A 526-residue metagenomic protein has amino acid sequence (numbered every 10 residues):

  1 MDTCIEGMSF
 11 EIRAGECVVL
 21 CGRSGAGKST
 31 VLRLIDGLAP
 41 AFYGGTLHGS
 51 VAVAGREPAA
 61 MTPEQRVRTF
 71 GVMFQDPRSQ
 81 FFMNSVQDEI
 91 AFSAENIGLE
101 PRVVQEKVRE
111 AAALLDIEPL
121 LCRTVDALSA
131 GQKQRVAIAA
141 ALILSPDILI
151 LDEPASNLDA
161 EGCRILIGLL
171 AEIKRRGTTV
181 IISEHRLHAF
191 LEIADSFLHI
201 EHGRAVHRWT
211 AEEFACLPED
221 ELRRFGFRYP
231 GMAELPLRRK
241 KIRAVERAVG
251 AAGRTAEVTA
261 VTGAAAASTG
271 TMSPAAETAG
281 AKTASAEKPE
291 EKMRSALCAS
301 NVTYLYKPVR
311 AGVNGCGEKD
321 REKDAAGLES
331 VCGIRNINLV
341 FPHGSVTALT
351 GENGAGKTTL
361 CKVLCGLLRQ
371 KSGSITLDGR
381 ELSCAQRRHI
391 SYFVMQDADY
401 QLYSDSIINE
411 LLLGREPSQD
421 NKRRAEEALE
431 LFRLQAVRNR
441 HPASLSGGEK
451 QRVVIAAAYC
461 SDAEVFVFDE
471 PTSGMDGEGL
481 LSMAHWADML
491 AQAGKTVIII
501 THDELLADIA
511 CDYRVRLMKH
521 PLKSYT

Functional and structural regions predicted by a protein language model:
C21-R23, T350-E352: The feature captures the beta-strand-to-loop junction immediately N-terminal to the Walker
D36, C365: Helix-to-loop junction immediately C-terminal to a conserved catalytic motif
S50-Q65, S374-R387: ABC ATPase NBD Q-loop/coupling interface
R102-L120, D420-V437: Conserved ABC ATPase "signature" region
T124-L128, Q132, H441-L445, E449: Conserved ABC ATPase signature
L142, A458-Y459: ABC ATPase C-loop
L149-D152, F466-D469: Catalytic Walker B motif of ABC-type/P-loop ATPase nucleotide-binding domains
E184-H185, T501-H502: H-loop/switch region of ABC-family ATPase nucleotide-binding domains
